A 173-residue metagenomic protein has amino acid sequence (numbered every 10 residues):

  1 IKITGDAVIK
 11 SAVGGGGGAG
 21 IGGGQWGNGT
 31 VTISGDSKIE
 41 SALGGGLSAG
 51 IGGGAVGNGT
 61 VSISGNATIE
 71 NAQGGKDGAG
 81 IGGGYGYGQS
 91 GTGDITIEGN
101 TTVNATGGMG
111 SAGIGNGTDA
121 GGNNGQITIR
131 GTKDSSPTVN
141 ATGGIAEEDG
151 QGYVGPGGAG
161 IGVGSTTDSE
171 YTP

Functional and structural regions predicted by a protein language model:
I1-V13, I21-L43, I51-Q73, I81-G107 (+1 more regions): Surface-exposed loop/turn motifs in large extracellular/passenger domains
